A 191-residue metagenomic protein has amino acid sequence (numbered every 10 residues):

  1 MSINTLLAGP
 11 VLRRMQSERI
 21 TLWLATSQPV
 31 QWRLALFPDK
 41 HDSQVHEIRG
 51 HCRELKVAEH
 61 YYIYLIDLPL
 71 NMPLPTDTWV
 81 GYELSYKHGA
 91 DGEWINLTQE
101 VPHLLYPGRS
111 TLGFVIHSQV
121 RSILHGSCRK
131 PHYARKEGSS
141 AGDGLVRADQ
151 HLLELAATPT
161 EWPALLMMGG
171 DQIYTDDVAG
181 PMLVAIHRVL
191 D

Functional and structural regions predicted by a protein language model:
S2-D191: Divalent metal-dependent phosphoesterase catalytic cores across multiple superfamilies
